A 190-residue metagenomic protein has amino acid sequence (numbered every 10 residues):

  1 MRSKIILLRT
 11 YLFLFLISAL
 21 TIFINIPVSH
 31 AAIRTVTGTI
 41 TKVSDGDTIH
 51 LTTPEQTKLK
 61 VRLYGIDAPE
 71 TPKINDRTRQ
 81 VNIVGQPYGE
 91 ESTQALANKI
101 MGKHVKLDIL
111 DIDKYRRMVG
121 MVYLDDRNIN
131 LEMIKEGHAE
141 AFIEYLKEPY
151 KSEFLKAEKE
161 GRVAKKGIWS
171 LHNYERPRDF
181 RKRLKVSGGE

Functional and structural regions predicted by a protein language model:
M1-R2, I168: C-terminal regulatory or interaction extensions
R2-F13: Bacterial N-terminal signal peptides that target proteins for export
Y11-I24: Bacterial N-terminal signal peptides
H30-E144: Electropositive
Y145-E190: N-terminal targeting pre-sequences for secretion and organelle import
